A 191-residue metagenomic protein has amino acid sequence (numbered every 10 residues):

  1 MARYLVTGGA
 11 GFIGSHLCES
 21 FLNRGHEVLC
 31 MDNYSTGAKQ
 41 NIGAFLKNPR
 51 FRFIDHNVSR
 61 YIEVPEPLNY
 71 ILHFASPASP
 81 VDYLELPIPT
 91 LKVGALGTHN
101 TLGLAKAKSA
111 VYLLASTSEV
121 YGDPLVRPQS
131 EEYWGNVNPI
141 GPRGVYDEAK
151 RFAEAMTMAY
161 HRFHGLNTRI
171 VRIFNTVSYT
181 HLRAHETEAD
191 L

Functional and structural regions predicted by a protein language model:
M1-Y179, R183: N-terminal Rossmann-like NAD(P)+-binding domain of SDR-like oxidoreductases, especially those catalyzing
H181-L191: Single conserved hydrophobic/aromatic residue that forms the stacking wall/gate of nucleotide- or nucleobase-binding
